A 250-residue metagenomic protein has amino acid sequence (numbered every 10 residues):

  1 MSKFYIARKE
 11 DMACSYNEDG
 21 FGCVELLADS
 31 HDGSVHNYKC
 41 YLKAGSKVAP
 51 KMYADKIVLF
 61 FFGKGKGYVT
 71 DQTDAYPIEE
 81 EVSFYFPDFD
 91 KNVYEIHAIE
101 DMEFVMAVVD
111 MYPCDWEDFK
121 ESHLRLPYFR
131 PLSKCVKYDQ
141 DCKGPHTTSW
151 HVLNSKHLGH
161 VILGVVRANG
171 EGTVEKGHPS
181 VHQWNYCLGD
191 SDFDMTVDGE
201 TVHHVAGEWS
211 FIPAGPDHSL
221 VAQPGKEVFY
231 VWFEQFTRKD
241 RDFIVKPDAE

Functional and structural regions predicted by a protein language model:
M1-F21, L27-K39, K47-L59, Y68 (+3 more regions): Sequence termini and other peripheral, non-core segments
M1-S34, Y112-N169: A short, N-terminal "cap"/entry segment at the start of jelly-roll beta-barrel domains of the cupin/DSBH fold
V24, S34-A54, V161-P179: Conserved short histidine dyad/triad with adjacent acidic residue
N37-Y41, L59, S83-Y85, L163-V165 (+3 more regions): Conserved hydrophobic/aromatic beta-strand scaffold that supports enzyme active sites
K51-E80, H182-A206, I244: A short beta-strand-loop-beta hairpin characteristic of the jelly-roll/cupin
I78-H97, H204-P224, F233-Q235: Conserved metal-binding segment of the jelly-roll/cupin
I99-D141, Q223-E250: Double-stranded beta-helix
T173-F229: Intrinsically disordered, low-complexity segments enriched in Gly and acidic/Ser/Thr residues that form flexible
